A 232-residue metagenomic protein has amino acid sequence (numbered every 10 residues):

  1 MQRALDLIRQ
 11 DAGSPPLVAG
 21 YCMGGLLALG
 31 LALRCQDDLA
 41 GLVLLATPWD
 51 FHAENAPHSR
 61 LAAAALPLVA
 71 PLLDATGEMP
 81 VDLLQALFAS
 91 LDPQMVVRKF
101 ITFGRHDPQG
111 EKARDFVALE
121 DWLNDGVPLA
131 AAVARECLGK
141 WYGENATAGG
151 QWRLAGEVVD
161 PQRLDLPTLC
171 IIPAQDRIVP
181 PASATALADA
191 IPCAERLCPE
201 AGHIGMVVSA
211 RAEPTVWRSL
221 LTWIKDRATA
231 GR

Functional and structural regions predicted by a protein language model:
Q2-L5, D11-Y21: Alpha/beta-hydrolase fold nucleophile elbow
L7, D11, S219-A230: C-terminal alpha-helix
S14, A19, L27-A132: Alpha/beta-hydrolase-fold enzymes
D37, P161-D165, D189-I191: Short, conserved loop/helix-junction motifs that constitute active-site signature segments in enzyme catalytic cores
W141-D160: Active-site nucleophile elbow and catalytic-triad environment of alpha/beta-hydrolase enzymes
L164-D165, C170-I172, D176: Short beta-strand/loop motif that positions the catalytic acidic residue of the alpha/beta-hydrolase fold
I178-P181, A201-T215: Catalytic histidine-centered segment of alpha/beta-hydrolase-like enzymes
A184, A188-G205: Catalytic histidine neighborhood in serine/cysteine hydrolases with alpha/beta-hydrolase-type architecture
